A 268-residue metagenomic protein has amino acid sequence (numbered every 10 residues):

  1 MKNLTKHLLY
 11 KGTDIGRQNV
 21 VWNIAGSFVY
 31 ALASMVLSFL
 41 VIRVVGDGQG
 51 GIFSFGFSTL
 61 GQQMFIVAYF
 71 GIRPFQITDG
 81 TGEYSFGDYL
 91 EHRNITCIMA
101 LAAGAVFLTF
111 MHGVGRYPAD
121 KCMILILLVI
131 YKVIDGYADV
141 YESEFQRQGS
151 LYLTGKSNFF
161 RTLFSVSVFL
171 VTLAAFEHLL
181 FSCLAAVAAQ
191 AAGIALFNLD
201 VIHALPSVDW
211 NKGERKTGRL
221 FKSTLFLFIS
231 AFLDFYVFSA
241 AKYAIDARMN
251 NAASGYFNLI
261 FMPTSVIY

Functional and structural regions predicted by a protein language model:
M1-G12, G16, Y152, K156 (+4 more regions): Interhelical loop/hinge segments that connect adjacent transmembrane helices in multipass membrane
N3, K11-F70, L101, V166 (+2 more regions): Signature of the first transmembrane helix
T13, R17, P74-S85, V133-N158 (+1 more regions): Membrane-interface junctions at transmembrane-helix termini in multi-pass inner-membrane proteins
D14-A31, Q62-M111, A119, M123-I126: Membrane-water interface segments that mark the loop-to-transmembrane alpha-helix transition
N19, N23, G50-S54, Y89 (+4 more regions): Alpha-helical transmembrane segments and their helix-entry boundary regions
S38-I42, G104-L108, F169-L173, G193 (+3 more regions): Structural signal for membrane-spanning alpha-helices in multi-pass inner-membrane proteins, emphasizing helix cores
V44-D47, E83, R147-Q148, A175-F176 (+1 more regions): Helix-loop interface residues and adjacent transmembrane-helix termini in multi-pass membrane transporters, primarily
P118-V129, K156-A204, R219, S223 (+2 more regions): Hydrophobic alpha-helical transmembrane segments
